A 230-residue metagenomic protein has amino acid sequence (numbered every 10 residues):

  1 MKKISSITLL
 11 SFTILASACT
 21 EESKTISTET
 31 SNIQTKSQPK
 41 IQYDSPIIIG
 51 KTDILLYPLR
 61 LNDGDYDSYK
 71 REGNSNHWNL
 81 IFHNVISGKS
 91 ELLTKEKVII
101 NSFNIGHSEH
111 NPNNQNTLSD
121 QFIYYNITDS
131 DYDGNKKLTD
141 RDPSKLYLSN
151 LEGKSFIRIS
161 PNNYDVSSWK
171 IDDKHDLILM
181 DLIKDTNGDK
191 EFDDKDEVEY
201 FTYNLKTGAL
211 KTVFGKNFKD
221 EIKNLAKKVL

Functional and structural regions predicted by a protein language model:
K2-L9: Sec-dependent signal peptide recognition, specifically the positively charged N-region followed immediately by
L15-A18: C-terminal motif of bacterial Sec signal peptides marking the signal peptidase cleavage site
E21-L230: Sequence signature of WD/YWTD-type beta-propeller architectures
